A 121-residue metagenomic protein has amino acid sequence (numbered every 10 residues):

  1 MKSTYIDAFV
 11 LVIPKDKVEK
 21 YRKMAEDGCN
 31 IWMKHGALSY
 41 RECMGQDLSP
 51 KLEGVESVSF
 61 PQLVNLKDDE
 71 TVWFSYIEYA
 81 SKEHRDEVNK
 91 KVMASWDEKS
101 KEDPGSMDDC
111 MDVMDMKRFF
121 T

Functional and structural regions predicted by a protein language model:
M1, A37-D68, A94-T121: Glycine-rich beta-strand-turn "strand-cap" elements at beta-sheet edges
K2-D27: Long, hydrophobic N-terminal alpha-helical segment
I6-I13, L52-V92: Short, well-ordered beta-strand segments in beta-rich or mixed alpha/beta enzyme and ligand-binding folds
V18, C29-W32, S100-D103: N-terminus-centered regions that define maturation/targeting leaders and the start of the first functional domain
R22-G28, V88-W96: Short amphipathic alpha-helices in soluble, non-transmembrane regions that often serve as interface/regulatory elements
K23, D27-M33, S39, D112: Positively charged, small/polar-rich N-terminal and surface patches that mediate targeting and assembly and bind
M33-Q46, Y79-V88: Conserved long hydrophobic alpha-helices within structured protein cores
